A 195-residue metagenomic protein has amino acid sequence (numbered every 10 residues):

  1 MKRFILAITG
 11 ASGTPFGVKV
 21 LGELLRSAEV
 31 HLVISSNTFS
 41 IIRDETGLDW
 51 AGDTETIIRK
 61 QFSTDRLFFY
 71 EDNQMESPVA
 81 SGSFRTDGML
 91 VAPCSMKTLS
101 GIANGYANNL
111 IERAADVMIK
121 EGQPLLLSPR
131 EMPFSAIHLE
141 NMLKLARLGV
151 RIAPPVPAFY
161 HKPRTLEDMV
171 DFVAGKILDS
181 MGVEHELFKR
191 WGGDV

Functional and structural regions predicted by a protein language model:
M1-L126, M132-V195: A cross-family phosphate/adenosyl-ligand binding-site feature
